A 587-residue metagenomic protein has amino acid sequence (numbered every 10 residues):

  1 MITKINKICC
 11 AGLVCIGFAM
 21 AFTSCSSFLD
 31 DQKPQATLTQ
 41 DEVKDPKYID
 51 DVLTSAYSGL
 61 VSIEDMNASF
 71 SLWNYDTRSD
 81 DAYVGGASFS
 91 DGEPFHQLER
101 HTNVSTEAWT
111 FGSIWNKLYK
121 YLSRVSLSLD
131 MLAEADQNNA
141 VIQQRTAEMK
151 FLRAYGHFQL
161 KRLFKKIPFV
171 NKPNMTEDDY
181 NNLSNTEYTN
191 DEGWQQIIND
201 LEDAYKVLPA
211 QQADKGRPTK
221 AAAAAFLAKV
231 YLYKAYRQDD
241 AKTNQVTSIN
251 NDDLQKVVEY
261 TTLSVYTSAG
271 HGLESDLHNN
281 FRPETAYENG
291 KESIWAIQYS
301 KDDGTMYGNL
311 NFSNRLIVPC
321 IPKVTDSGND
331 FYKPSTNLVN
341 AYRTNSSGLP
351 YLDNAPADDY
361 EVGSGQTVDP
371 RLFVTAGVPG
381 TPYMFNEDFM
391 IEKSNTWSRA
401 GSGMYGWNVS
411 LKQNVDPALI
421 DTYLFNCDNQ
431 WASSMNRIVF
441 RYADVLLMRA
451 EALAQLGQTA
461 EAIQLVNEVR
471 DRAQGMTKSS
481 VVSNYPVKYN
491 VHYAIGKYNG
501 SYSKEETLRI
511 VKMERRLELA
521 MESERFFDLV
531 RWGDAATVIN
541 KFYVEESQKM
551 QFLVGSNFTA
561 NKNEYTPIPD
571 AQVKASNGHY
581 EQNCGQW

Functional and structural regions predicted by a protein language model:
I2, A19-K47, I197, A228 (+3 more regions): Bacterial Sec-dependent N-terminal signal peptides
S26-D91, F95, E202-D203, R217-A221 (+2 more regions): An aromatic- and glycine-enriched ligand-binding surface/loop that stacks and positions planar moieties
D45-P46, D50-E64, S88-F164, Y180-Q195 (+11 more regions): Conserved, well-structured interaction surfaces
L118-Y121, Q196, F281-T344, A432 (+4 more regions): Long, intrinsically disordered, low-complexity segments
K161-L163, P168, Q212, V230-K242 (+1 more regions): Short coil/turn linking the two alpha-helices of tandem helical-hairpin repeats
